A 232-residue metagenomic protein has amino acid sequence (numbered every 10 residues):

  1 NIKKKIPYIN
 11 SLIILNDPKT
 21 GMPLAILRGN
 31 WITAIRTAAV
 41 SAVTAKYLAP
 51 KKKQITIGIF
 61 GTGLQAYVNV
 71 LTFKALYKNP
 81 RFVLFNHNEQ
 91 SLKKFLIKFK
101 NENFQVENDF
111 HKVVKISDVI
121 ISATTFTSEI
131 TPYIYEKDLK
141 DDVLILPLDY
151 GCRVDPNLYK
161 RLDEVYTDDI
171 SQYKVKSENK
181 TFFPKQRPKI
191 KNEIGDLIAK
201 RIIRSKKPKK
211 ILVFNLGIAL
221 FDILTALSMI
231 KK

Functional and structural regions predicted by a protein language model:
N1-Q54: Phosphate/diphosphate ligand-binding glycine-rich loop within oxidoreductases
G61-G63: Glycine-rich Rossmann-fold phosphate-binding loop(s) that bind the pyrophosphate of adenine dinucleotide cofactors
A75-F99: NAD(P)-binding Rossmann-fold cofactor-contacting core
E102-S117, Y133-I134: Short acidic low-complexity segments
V113-K115, D138-L139, Y159: A short, aliphatic-rich alpha-helical micro-motif
T124-F126, D149-Y150, I170: Short glycine-/small-residue-rich Rossmann-like dinucleotide-binding loops
T127-L144: Rossmann-fold NAD(P) dinucleotide-binding segment
C152, P156-K232: Adenosine-phosphate binding glycine-rich loop
